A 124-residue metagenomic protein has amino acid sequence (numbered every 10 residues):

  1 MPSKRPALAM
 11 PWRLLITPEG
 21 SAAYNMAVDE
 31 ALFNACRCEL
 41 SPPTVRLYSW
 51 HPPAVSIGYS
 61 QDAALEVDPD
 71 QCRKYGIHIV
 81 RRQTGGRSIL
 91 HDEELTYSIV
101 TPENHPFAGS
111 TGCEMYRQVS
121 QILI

Functional and structural regions predicted by a protein language model:
P2-D70, K74, H78-R82: Active-site loop/lid in soluble adenylation, ligation, and acyl-transfer enzymes
P18-E19, P106-E114: Flexible, glycine/proline-enriched loop segments at strand-loop-helix junctions that form or flank small-ligand binding
V28, E93, V119: Catalytic-loop motifs flanking and including active-site residues across diverse enzymes
Y59-Q61, I99-T101, L123: Short, structured patches in soluble enzyme cores that scaffold and shape functional sites
E66-A108: A glycine-rich, hydrophobic loop/mini-helix early in the fold
T111-I124: Long, well-ordered alpha-helical scaffolding segments within enzyme catalytic domains, especially pronounced
